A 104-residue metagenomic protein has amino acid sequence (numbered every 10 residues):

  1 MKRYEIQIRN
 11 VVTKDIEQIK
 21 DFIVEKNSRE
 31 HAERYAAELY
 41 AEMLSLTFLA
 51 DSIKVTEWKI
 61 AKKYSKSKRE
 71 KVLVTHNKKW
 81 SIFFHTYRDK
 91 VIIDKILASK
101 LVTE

Functional and structural regions predicted by a protein language model:
M1-R69: Basic, Lys/Arg-enriched alpha-helical interface segments
L73-E104: Enriched for short, Lys/Arg-rich terminal
